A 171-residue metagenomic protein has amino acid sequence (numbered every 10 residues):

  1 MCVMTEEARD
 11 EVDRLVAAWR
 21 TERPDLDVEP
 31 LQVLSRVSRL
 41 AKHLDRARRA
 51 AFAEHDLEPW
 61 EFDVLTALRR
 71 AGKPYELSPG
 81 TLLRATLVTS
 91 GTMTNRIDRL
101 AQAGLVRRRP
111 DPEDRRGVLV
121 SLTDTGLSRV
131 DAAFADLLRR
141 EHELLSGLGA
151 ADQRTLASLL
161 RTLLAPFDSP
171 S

Functional and structural regions predicted by a protein language model:
M1-H55: N-terminal leader segment of winged-helix/HTH proteins
M4-D13, H55, P59-F62, A71 (+3 more regions): Anionic, Ser/Thr-rich low-complexity intrinsically disordered regions
V28, S38, K42, R46-T89 (+1 more regions): N-terminal helix-turn-helix DNA-binding core of bacterial DNA-binding proteins
L31-L34, S38, K42, L87 (+3 more regions): Short amphipathic alpha-helical segments with heptad-repeat character
A67-A71, L159, P166: Short amphipathic alpha-helical elements of helix-turn-helix/winged-helix folds
D98-S158: Charged, amphipathic alpha-helical coiled-coil/dimerization segments
A165-S171: Generic C-terminal helix-cap and adjacent flexible tail
